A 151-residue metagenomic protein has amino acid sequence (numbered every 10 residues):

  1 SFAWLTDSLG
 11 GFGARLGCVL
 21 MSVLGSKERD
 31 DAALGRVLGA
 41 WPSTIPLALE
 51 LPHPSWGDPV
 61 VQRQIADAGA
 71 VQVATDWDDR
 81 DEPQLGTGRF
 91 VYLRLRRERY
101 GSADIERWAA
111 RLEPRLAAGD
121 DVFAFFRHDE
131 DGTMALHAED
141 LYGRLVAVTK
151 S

Functional and structural regions predicted by a protein language model:
S1-S151: Residues lining hydrophobic/aromatic ligand-binding pockets adjacent to catalytic sites
